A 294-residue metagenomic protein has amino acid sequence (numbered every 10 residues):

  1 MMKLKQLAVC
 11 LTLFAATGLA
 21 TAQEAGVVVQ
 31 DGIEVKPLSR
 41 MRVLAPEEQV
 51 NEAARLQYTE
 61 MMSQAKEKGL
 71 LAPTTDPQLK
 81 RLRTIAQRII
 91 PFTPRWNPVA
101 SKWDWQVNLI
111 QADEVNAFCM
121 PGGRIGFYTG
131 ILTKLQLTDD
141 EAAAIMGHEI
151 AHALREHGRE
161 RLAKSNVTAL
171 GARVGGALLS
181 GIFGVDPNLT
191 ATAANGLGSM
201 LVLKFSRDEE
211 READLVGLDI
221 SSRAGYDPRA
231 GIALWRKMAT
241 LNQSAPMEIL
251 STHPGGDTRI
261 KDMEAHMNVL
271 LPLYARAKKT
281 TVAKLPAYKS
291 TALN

Functional and structural regions predicted by a protein language model:
M1-L11: Bacterial N-terminal signal peptides that target proteins for export
C10-L13, H266: Enrichment for repetitive, rod-forming helical segments
T12-A20: Hydrophobic h-region of N-terminal signal peptides that target proteins for export in Gram-negative bacteria
L19-N294: A Zn2+-metalloprotease active-site environment signal
